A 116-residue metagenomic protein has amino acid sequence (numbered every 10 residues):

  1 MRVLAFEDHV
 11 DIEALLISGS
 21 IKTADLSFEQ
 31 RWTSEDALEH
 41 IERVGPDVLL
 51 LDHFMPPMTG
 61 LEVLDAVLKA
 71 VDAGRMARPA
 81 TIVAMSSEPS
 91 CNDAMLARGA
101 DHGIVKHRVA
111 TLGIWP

Functional and structural regions predicted by a protein language model:
M1-I12, L16-S20: Conserved acidic segment of CheY-like receiver
F6-D8, R31, L49, M85: Conserved sequence signature across two-component system core domains
S18-K22, H40, A94, R98: Alpha-helical interaction/dimerization surfaces of two-component signaling modules
T23-E29: A generic structural motif
Q30-V48: Acidic, metal-coordinating helix/loop segments flanking the phosphotransfer/catalytic sites of two-component signaling
D47-M76: Conserved phosphotransfer microenvironments
E62, A84-L112: Alpha4 helix (beta4-alpha4-beta5 surface) of REC/receiver domains from two-component response regulators
R78-I82: Short beta-strand/loop segments at the ligand-binding rim of alpha/beta enzyme cores
